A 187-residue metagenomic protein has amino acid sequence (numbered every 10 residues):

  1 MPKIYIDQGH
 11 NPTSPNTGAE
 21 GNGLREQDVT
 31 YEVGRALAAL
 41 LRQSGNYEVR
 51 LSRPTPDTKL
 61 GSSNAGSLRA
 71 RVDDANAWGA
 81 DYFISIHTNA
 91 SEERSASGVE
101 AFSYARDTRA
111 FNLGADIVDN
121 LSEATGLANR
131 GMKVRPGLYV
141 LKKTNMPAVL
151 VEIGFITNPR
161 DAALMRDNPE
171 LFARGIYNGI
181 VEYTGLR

Functional and structural regions predicted by a protein language model:
P2-D7, G18, D73, W78 (+3 more regions): Active-site-adjacent mobile loop/cap segments within catalytic or ligand-binding domains
P2-V99, S103-N112: Catalytic-core regions of hydrolytic enzymes
P12, E123, I156-T157: Active-site/binding-pocket entry motifs
R35-N46, N76-A80, V118-G126, Y177 (+1 more regions): Sec-exported extracytoplasmic/periplasmic mature domains
N46, G98, A128-N129, N145-P147: A generic structural signal for alpha->beta connector loops
S52, T125, T144: Ser/Thr-centric signal marking residues that sit in or immediately flank functional binding/regulatory motifs
T108-V134: Active-site-adjacent substrate-binding region of metalloamidase/peptidase-like peptide-processing proteins
